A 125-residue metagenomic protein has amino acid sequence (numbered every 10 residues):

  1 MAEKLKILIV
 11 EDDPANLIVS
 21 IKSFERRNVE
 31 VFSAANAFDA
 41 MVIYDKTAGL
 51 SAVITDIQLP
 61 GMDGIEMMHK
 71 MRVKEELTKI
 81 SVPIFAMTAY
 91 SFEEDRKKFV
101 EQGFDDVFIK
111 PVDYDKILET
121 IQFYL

Functional and structural regions predicted by a protein language model:
E11: Conserved acidic carboxylate
P14-F32: Two-component/phosphorelay signaling modules centered on CheY-like receiver
S33-A52: Acidic, metal-coordinating helix/loop segments flanking the phosphotransfer/catalytic sites of two-component signaling
D56, T88: Active-site residues of response regulator receiver
P60, F92: The feature encodes the CheY-like receiver
V112-I121: C-terminal output helix
